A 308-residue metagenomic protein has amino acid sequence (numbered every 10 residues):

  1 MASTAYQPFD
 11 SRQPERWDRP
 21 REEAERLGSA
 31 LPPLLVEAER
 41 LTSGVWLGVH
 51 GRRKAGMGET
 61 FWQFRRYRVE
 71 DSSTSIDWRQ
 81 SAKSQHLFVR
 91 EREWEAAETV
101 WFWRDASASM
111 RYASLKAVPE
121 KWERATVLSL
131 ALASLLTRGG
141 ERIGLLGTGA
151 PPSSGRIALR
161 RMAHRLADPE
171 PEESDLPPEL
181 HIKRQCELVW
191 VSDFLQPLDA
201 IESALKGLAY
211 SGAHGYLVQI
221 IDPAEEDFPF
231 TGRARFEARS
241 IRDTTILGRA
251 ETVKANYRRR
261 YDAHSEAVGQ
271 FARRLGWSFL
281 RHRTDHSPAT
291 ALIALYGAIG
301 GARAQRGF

Functional and structural regions predicted by a protein language model:
A2-G56, R65-T74, Q80-Q85, V89-F308: Exposed, interaction-prone extracellular/peripheral surfaces
